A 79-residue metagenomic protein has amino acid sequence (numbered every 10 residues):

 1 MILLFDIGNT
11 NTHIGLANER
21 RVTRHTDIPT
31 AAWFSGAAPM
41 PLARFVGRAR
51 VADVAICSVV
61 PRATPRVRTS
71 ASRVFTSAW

Functional and structural regions predicted by a protein language model:
M1-L3, H13, D53, A78-W79: Structural motif
I2-G47: Short glycine-rich, Thr/Ser-proximal phosphate-binding strand/loop in the N-terminal lobe of ATP-dependent enzymes
F45-W79: Short beta-strand-loop/turn "lid" adjacent to the catalytic site in phosphate-handling enzymes
